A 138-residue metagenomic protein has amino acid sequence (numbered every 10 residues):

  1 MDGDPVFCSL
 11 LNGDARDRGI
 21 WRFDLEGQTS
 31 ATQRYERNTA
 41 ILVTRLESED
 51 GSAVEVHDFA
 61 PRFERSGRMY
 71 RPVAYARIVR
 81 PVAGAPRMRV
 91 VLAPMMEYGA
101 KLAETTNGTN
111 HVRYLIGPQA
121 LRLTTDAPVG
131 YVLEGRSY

Functional and structural regions predicted by a protein language model:
M1-Y138: Beta-sandwich/jelly-roll carbohydrate-recognition scaffolds of carbohydrate-active enzymes
